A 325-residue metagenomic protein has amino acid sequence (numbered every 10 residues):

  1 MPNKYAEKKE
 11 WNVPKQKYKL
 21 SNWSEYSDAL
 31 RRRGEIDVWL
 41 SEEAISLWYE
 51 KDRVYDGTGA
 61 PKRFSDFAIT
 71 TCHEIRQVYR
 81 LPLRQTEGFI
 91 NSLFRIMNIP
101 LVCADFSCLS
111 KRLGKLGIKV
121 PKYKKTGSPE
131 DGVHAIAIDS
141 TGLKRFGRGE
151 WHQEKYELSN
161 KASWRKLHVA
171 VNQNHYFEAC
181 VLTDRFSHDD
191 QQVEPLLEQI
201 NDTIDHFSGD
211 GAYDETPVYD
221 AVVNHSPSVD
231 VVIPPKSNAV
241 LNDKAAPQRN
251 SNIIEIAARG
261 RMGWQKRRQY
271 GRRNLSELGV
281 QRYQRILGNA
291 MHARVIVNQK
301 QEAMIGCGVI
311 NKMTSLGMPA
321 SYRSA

Functional and structural regions predicted by a protein language model:
M1-T58, T71-I75, P100-L101, G114-K119 (+2 more regions): Charged, often Cys/His-bearing segments associated with DNA-binding zinc-finger transcription factors
P2-E7, W11-K15, Y213-Q284: Helix-centered, glycine/charged polyanion-binding patches within enzymatic domains that contact phosphate-containing
P14, D66, T70-V78, M262-A325: Basic, amphipathic alpha-helical segments enriched in Lys/Arg and hydrophobic/aromatic residues
Y18, A135, H206, R272-R273: A residue-level structural signature of the nucleotidyltransferase/glycosyltransferase Rossmann-like core
L20-W23, R33, F106, L113 (+2 more regions): Alpha-helix initiation and N-capping motif
W23, W39, I45-Y49, W151 (+3 more regions): Tryptophan-centered motif/residue detector
V54-T70, I75-R84, G88, S92 (+5 more regions): Polybasic low-complexity intrinsically disordered regions
M97-P100, K312: Short arginine-rich
